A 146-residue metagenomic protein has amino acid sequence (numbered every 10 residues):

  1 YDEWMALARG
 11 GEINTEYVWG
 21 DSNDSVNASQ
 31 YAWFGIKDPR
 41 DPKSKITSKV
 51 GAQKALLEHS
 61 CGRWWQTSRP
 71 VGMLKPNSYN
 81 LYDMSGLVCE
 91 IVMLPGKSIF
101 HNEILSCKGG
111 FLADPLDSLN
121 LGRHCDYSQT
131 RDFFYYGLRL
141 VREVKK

Functional and structural regions predicted by a protein language model:
Y1-H124, F134: Functional-site microenvironments in short loops/helix caps that host divalent-cation chemistry
Y127-S128: Amphipathic/coiled-coil alpha-helical interface segments used for membrane interaction or oligomeric assembly
R131: Conserved catalytic-core segment of clan PA serine endopeptidases
F134-K146: Short, structured beta-strand segments at or near domain termini in extracellular proteins/domains
